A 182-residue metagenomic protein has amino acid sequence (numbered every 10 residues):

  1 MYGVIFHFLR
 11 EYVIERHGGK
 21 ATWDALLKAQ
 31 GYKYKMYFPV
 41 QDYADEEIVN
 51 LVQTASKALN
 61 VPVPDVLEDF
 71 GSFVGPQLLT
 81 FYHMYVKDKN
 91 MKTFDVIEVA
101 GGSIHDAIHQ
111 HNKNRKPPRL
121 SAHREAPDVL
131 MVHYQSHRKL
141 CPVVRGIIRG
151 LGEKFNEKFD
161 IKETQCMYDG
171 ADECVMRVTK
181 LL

Functional and structural regions predicted by a protein language model:
M1, I5, P62, K139-I147: Short amphipathic alpha-helical segments
M1-Y34: Charged, compositionally biased N-terminal leader segments and the immediate start of the first structured element
F6, R10, I14, G71 (+2 more regions): Generic solvent-exposed, charged/amphipathic alpha-helical segments that serve as macromolecular interface scaffolds
R16, A29, A58, K154-F155: Alpha-helical structural context
A21-L59: Long amphipathic alpha-helical segments
T22-G31, L67-F73, D88, D160-Y168: Short alpha-helical "patches" and their helix-cap loops
I48-P142, Q165: Amphipathic interaction/junction segments at domain boundaries or subunit interfaces
V129-L182: C-terminal non-catalytic interaction appendages of large macromolecular assemblies
